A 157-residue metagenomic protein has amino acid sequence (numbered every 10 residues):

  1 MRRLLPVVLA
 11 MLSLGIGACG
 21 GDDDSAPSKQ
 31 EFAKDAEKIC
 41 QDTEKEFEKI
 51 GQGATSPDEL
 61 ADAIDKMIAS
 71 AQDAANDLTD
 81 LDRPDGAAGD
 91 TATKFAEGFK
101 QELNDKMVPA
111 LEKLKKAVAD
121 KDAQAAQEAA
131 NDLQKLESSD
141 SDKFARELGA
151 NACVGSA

Functional and structural regions predicted by a protein language model:
M1-V8: Bacterial N-terminal signal peptides that target proteins for export
L12: Active-site-proximal loop/hinge segments that shape catalytic or ion-binding/gating pockets
G15-A18: C-terminal motif of bacterial Sec signal peptides marking the signal peptidase cleavage site
G20-D23: Bacterial signal peptide processing site
K29-A152: Alpha-helical segments in soluble extracytoplasmic regions
G155-A157: Short, solvent-exposed mixed-charge patches
